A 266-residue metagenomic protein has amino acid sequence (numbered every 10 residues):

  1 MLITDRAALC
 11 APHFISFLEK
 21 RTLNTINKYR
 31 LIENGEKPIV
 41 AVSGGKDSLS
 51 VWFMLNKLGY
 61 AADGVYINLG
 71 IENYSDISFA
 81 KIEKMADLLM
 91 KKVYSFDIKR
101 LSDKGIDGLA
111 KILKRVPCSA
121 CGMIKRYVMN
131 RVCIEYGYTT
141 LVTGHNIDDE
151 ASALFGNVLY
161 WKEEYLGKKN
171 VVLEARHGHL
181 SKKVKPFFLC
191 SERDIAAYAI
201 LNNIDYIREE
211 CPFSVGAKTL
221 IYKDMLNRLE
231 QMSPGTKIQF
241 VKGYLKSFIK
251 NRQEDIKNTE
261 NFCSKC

Functional and structural regions predicted by a protein language model:
M1-G167, L189-N202: ATP-dependent adenylation/nucleotidyltransferase module used to activate substrates
M1-T4, G243, S247-N261: Short, flexible, mixed-charge glycine/proline-rich loop motifs that serve as phosphate/nucleic-acid-contacting
T4, D76, G216, P234 (+1 more regions): Non-catalytic, surface-exposed connector residues within folded enzymatic/regulatory domains
L9, F262-K265: The −1 position to Zn-ligating cysteines in a subset of zinc-ribbon hairpins
K104-D107, K218-L220, I249-R252: Short, solvent-exposed polar/charged micro-motifs at secondary-structure junctions
C118, V184-F188, R252: Glycine- and other small-residue-rich loops at beta-strand/loop junctions that grip anionic moieties
D149-Q231: Catalytic subdomain that performs nucleotidyl-dependent activation
M225-Y244: An accessory alpha-helical subdomain
